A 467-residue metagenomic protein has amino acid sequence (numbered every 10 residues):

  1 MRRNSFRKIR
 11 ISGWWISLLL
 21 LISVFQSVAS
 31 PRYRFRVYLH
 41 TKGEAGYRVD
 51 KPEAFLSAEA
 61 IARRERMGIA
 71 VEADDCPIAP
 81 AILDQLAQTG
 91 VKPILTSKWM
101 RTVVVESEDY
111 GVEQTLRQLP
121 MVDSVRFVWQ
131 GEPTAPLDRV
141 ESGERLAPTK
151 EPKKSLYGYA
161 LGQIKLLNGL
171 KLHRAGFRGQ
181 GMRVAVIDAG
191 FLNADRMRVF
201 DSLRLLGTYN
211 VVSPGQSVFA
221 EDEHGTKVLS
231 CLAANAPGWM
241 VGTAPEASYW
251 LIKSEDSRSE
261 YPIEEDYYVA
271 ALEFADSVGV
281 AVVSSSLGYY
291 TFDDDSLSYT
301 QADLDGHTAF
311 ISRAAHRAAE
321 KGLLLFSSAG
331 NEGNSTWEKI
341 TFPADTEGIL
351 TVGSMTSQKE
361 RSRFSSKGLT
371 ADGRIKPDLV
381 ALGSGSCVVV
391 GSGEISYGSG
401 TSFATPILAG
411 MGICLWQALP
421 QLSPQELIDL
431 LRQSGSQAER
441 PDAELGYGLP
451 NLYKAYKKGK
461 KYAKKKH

Functional and structural regions predicted by a protein language model:
M1-R32: Bacterial Sec-dependent N-terminal signal peptides
S27-K92, Y110-A135: Primarily auto-inhibitory N-terminal propeptides
L39-T41, S107-E108, V128, I187-G190 (+10 more regions): Active-site-proximal beta-strand/loop segments in catalytic clefts of secreted hydrolases
L83-Q163, L170-H173, E347: Autoinhibitory propeptides
A160, L170-Y209, P214-E264, V278-A281 (+6 more regions): Subtilisin-like serine protease catalytic core
D195-T208, S357-S402, E439: Catalytic-core environment of secreted peptidases
L229, W250-D256, G383-L445, L449 (+1 more regions): Hydrolase catalytic cores
N235-G238, L251-D345, R374, G391-T405 (+2 more regions): Substrate-binding/access-modulating region of protease and related hydrolase catalytic domains
